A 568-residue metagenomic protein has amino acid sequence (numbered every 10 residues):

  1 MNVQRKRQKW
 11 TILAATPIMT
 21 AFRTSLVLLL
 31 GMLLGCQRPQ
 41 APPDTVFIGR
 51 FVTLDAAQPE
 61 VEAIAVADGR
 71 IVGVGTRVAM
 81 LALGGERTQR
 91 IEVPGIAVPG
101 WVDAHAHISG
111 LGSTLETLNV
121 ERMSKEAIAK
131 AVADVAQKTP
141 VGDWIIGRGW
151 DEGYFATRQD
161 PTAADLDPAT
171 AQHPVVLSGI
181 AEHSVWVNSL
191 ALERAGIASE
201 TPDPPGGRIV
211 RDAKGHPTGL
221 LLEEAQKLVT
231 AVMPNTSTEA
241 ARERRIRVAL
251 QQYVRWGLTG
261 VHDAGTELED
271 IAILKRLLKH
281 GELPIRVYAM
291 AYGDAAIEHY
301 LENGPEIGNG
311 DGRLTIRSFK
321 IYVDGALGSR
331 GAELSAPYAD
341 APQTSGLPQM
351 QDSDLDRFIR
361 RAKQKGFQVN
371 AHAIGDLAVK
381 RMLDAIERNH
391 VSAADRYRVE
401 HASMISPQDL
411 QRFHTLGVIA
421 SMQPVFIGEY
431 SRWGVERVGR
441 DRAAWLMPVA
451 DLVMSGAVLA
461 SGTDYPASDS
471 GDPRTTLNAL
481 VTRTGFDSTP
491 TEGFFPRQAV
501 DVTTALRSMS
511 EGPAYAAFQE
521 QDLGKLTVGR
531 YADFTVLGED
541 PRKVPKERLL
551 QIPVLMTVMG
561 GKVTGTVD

Functional and structural regions predicted by a protein language model:
V3, A14-A15: Acidic, Ala/Val/Gly-enriched low-complexity intrinsically disordered segments
R5-R7, R23: Basic polycationic patches enriched in arginine
A21-L33: Bacterial N-terminal signal peptides
C36-I48, A56-E302, R317, I321-A378 (+5 more regions): Divalent metal-binding segments
L278-H280, P305-D311, S392, F413-T415: Acidic (Asp/Glu)-rich catalytic clusters
I359-N370, L377-Y397, H401-A402, P407-Q411 (+4 more regions): His/Asp/Glu-enriched, well-ordered alpha-helical/loop segment that forms or immediately abuts the divalent-metal
